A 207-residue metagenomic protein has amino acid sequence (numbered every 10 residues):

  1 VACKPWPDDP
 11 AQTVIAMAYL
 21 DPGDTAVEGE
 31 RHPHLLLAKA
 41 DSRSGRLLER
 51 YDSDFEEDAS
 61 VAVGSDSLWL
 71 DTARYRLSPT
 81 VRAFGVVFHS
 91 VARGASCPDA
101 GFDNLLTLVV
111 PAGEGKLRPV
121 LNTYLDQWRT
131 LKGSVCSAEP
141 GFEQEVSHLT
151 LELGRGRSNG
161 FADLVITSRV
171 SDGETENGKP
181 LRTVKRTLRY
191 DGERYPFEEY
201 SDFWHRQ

Functional and structural regions predicted by a protein language model:
V1-A11, G64-R82, S147-G160: Structural signature of eukaryotic scaffold interfaces centered on beta-propeller domains
V1-K4, D41-W69, P119-H148: Generic detector of solvent-exposed, compositionally biased contiguous segments
D8-P10, E30, F102, L181: Short, surface-exposed loop/turn motifs at beta-strand boundaries within globular domains
A11-A26, T80-A95, G160-R169: Short beta-strand elements that form the blades of beta-propeller/WD-repeat-like and other beta-sheet-rich scaffold
T13-P79: Short N-terminal edge-element motif at the start of the domain
H32-H34, H89, H148, H205: Histidine (H) residue identity feature
V61-S96, D103-P111: Surface-exposed beta-loop interaction hotspot
P98-Q207: Acidic, small-residue rich beta-repeat scaffolds with periodic aromatic anchors
